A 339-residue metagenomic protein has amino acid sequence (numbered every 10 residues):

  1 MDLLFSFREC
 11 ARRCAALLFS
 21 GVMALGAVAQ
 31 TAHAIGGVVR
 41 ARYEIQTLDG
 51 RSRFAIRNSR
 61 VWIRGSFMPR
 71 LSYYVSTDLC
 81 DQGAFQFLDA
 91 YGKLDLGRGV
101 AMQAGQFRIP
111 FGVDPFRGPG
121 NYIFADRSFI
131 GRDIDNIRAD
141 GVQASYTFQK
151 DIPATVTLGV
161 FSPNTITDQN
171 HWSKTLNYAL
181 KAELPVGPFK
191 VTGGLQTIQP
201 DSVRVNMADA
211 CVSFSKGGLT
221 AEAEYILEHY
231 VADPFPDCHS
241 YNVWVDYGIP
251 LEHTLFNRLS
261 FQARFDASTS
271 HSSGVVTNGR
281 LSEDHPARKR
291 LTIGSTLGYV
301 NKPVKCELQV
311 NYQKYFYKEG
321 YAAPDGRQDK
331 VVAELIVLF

Functional and structural regions predicted by a protein language model:
M1, A29-Q30: Initiator methionine at the very start of the polypeptide chain
M1-A11: N-terminal secretory signal peptides that target proteins for export/translocation
L3-L4, F19, Y299: Disordered, low-complexity tails and leader-like regions
E9, R13-C14, L291: Positively charged, low-complexity intrinsically disordered regions
R13-G26: Bacterial N-terminal signal peptides
T31-T165, K174-Y178, A182-K190, W244-G248 (+3 more regions): Outer membrane beta-barrel
T47-G50, K93-D95, Q106, P115-R117 (+1 more regions): Outer-membrane beta-barrel pore domains
Q169-T175, V205, C238: Interfacial loop-to-helix transition and helix-capping segments at the boundaries of transmembrane helices
